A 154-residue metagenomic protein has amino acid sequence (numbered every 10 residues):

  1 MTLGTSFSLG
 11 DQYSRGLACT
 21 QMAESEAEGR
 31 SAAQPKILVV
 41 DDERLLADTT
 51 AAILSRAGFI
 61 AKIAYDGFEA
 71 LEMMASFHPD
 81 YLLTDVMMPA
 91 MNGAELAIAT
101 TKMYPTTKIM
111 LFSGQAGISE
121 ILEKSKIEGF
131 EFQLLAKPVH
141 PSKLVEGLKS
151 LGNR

Functional and structural regions predicted by a protein language model:
M1-K36, H140-R154: Non-catalytic signal-transmission and effector/linker regions of two-component phosphorelay proteins
D48-R56: Charged docking surfaces used in two-component/phosphorelay signaling
G58-Y65, M73, L135: Short hydrophobic/Thr-rich beta-strand motif most characteristic of the beta2 strand and flanking loop of CheY-like
Y65-E69, N92-L96: Acidic catalytic/metal-coordinating carboxylates
A75-F77, T100-T107, I127-G129: Conserved phosphotransfer cores of two-component systems
F77-L83, M110: Active-site beta3 strand of CheY-like receiver
M88: Receiver (REC) domain active-site loop signature in two-component systems and cognate sites in sensor histidine kinases
F112-G114: Hydrophobic/aromatic residues positioned on beta-strands within the core alpha/beta folds
